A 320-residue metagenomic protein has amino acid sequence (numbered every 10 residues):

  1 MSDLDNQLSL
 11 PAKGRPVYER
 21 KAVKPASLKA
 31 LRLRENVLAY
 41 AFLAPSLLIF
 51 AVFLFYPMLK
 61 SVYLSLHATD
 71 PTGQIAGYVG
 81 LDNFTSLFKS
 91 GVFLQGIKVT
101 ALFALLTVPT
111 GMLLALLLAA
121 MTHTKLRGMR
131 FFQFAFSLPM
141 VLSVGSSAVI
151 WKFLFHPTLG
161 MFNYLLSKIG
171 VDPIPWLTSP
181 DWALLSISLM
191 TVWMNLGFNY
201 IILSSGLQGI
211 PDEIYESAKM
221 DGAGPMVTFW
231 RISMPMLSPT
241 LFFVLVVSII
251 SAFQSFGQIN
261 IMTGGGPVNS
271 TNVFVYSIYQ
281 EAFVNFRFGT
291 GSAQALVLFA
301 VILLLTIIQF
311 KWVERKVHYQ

Functional and structural regions predicted by a protein language model:
S2-L33: Short, Lys/Arg-rich, polar N-terminal cytosolic tail immediately upstream of the first transmembrane signal-anchor
E35-Q320: A structural signal for multi-pass alpha-helical bundles of membrane permease subunits that mediate small-molecule
